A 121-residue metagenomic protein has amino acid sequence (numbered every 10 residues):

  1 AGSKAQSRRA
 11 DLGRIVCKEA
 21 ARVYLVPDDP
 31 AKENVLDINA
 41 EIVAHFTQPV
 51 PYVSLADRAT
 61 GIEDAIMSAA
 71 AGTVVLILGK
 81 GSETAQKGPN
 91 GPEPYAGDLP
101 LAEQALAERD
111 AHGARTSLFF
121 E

Functional and structural regions predicted by a protein language model:
A1-E121: ATP-dependent carboxylate-amine ligase
